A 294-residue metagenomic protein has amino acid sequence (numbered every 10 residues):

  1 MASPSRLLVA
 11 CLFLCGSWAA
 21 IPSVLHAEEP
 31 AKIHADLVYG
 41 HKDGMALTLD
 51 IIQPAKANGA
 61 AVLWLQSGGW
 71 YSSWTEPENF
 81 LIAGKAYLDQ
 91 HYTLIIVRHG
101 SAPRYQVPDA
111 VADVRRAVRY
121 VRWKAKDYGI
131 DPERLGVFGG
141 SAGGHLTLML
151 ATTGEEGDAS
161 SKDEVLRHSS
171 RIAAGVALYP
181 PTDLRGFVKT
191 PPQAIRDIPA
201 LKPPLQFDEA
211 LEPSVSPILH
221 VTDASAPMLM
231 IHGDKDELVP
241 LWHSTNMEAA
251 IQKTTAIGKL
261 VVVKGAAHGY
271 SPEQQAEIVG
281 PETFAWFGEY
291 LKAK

Functional and structural regions predicted by a protein language model:
E29-A31, D36, H41, A151-T153 (+2 more regions): Mobile cap/lid helix-loop segments that gate and shape the active-site cleft of serine hydrolases
G59-G68: Short beta-strand element of the alpha/beta-hydrolase
E76-I95: Short amphipathic alpha-helix adjacent to the substrate-entry channel of hydrolases
R116-K189: Primarily recognizes the serine-hydrolase "nucleophile elbow" in alpha/beta-hydrolase and SGNH/GDSL folds
M230-H232, D236: Short beta-strand/loop motif that positions the catalytic acidic residue of the alpha/beta-hydrolase fold
E237-H243: Conserved alpha/beta-hydrolase "acid-adjacent" motif
A266-A276: Catalytic histidine-centered segment of alpha/beta-hydrolase-like enzymes
A276-K294: Catalytic active-site module of serine/aspartate enzymes centered on a nucleophile-bearing elbow/loop
